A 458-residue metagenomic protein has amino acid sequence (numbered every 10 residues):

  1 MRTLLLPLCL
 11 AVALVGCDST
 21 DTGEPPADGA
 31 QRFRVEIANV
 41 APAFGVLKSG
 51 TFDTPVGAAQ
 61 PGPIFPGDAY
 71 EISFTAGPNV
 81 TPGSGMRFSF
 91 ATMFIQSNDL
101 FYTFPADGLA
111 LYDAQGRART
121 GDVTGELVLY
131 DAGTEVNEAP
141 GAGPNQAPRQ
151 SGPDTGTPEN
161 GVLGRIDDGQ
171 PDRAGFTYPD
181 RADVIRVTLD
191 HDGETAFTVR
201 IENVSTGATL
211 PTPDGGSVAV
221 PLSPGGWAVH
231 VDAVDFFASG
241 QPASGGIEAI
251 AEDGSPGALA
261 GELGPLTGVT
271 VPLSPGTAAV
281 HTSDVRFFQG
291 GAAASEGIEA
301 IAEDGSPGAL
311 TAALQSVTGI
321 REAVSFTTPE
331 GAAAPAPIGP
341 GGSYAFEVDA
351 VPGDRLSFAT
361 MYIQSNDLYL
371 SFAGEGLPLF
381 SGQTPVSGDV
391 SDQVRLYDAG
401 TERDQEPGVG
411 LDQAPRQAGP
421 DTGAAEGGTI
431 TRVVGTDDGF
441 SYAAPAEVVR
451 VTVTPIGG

Functional and structural regions predicted by a protein language model:
M1-L8: Sec-dependent signal peptide recognition, specifically the positively charged N-region followed immediately by
A13-G16: C-terminal motif of bacterial Sec signal peptides marking the signal peptidase cleavage site
D18-D21: Bacterial signal peptide processing site
P26-T120, E194-A196, S205-G374: Structured domain cores in non-transmembrane regions
D99-R149, D367-R416: An exposed acidic His-Trp-rich patch
N137-H191, D404-G458: Activation corresponds to long, low-complexity, non-globular regions
